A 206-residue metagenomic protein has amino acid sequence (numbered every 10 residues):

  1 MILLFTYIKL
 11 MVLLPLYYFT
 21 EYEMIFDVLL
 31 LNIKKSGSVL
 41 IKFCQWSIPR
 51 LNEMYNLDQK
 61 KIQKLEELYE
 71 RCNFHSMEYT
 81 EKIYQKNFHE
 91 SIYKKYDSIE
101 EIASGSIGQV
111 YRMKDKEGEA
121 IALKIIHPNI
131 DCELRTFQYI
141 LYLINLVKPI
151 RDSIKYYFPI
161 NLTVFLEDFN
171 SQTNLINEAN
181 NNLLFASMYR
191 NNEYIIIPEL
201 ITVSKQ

Functional and structural regions predicted by a protein language model:
M1-Q206: Broad phosphate/nucleotide-binding scaffolds in NTP-utilizing and phosphate-metabolizing enzymes
